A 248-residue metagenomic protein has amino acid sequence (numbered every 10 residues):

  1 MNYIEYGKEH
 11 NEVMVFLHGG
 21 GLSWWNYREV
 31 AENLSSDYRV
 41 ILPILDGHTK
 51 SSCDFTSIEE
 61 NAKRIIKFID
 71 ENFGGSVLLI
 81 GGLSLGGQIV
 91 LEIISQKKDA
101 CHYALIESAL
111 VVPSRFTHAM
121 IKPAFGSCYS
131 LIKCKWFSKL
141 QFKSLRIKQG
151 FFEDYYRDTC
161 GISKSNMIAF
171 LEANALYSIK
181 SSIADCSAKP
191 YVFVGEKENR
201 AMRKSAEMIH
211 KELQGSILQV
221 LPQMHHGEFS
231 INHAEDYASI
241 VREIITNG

Functional and structural regions predicted by a protein language model:
Y6-K50: Conserved HGGG/HGGXW glycine-rich cap/lid loop of the alpha/beta-hydrolase fold
I41-L79: Active-site loop/oxyanion-hole signature of alpha/beta-hydrolase fold enzymes
G82-G86, V90: Gly/Ala-rich beta-loop-alpha elbow adjacent to hydrolase catalytic centers
S95, C101-L131: Flexible "cap/lid" loop of the alpha/beta hydrolase fold
R115-T117, L131-A184: Conserved alpha/beta-hydrolase catalytic His-Asp/Glu region
C186, V192-V194: Short beta-strand/loop motif that positions the catalytic acidic residue of the alpha/beta-hydrolase fold
K197-A201, G227: Acidic catalytic loop of the alpha/beta-hydrolase fold
M224-D236: Catalytic histidine-centered segment of alpha/beta-hydrolase-like enzymes
